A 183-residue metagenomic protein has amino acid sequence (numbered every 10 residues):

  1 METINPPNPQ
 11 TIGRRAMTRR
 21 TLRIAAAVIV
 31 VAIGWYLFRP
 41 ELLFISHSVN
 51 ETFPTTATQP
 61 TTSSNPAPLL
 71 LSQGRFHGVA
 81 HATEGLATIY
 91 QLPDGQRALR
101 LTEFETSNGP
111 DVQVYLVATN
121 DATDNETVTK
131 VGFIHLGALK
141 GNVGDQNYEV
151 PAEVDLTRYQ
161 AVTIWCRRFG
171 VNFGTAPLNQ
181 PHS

Functional and structural regions predicted by a protein language model:
M1-T18: N-terminal Lys/Arg-rich, disordered targeting/topogenic segments
R20-F38: Hydrophobic membrane-insertion alpha-helices, especially the h-region of bacterial N-terminal signal peptides
E41-D94, V128-V131: Transition segment at domain starts
E84-D111: Short, surface-exposed binding/anchoring microloops in extracellular/periplasmic proteins
Q113-Y115: Beta-strand signatures of extracellular beta-sandwich domains
D124-P151: An anionic, turn-rich surface loop/hairpin at beta-sheet edges that serves as a generic interaction/coordination patch
P151-T175: Short, exposed beta-strand-loop hairpins at the edges of beta-sheets in extracellular/periplasmic proteins
G174-S183: C-terminal end-helix/capping segment
